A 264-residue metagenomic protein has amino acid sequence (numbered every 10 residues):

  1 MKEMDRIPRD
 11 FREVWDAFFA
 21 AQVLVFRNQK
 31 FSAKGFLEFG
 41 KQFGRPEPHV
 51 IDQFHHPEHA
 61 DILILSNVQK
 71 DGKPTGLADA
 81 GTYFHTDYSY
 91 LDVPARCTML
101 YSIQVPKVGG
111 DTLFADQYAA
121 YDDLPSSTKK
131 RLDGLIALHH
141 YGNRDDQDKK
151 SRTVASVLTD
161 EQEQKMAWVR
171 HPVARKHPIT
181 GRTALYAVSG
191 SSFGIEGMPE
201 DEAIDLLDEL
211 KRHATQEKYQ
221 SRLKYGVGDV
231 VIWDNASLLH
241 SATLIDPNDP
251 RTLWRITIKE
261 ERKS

Functional and structural regions predicted by a protein language model:
M1-I232, A236-S264: Fe(II)/2-oxoglutarate oxygenase catalytic core
